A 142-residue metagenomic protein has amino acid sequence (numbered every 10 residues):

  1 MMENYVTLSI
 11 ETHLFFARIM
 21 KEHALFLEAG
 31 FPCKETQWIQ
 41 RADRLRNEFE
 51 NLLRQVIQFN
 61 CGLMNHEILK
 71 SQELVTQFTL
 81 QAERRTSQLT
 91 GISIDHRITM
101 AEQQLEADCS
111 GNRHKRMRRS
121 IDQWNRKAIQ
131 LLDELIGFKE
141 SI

Functional and structural regions predicted by a protein language model:
M1-I142: Surface-exposed peri-terminal alpha-helical interaction modules
